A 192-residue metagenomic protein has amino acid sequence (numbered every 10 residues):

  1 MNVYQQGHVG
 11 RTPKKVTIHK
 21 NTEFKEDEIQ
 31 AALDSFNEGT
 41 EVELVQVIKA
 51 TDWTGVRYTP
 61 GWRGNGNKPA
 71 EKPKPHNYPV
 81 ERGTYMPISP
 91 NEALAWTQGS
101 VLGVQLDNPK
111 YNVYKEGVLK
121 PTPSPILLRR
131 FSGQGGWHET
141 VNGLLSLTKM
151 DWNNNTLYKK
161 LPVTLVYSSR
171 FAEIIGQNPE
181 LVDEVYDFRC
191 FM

Functional and structural regions predicted by a protein language model:
M1-M192: Long, contiguous domain-sized segments
